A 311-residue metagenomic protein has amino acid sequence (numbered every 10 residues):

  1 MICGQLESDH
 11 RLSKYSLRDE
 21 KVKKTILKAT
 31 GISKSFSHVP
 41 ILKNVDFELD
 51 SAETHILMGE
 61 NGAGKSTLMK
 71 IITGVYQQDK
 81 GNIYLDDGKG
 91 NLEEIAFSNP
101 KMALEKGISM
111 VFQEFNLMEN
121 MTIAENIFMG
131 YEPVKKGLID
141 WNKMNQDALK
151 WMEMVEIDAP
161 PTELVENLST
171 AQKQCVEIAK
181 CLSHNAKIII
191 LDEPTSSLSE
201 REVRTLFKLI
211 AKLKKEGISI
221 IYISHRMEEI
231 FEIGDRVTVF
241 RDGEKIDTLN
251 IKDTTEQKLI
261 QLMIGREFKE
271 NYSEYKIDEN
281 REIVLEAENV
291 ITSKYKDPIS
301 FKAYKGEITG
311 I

Functional and structural regions predicted by a protein language model:
M1-K14: N-terminal amphipathic/hydrophobic targeting modules at extreme N-termini, encompassing cleavable Sec/SRP-type signal
Y15-I311: Glycine-rich phosphate-binding loops of nucleotide-dependent enzymes
